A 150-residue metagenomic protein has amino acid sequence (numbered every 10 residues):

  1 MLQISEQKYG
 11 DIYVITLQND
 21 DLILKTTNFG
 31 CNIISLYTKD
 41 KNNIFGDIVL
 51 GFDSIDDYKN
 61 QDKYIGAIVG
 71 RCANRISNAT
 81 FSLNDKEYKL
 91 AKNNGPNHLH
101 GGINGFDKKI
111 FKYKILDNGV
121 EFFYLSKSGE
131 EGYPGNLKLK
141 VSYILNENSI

Functional and structural regions predicted by a protein language model:
M1-I150: Surface-exposed acidic/polar loop and edge beta-strand patches at domain peripheries
